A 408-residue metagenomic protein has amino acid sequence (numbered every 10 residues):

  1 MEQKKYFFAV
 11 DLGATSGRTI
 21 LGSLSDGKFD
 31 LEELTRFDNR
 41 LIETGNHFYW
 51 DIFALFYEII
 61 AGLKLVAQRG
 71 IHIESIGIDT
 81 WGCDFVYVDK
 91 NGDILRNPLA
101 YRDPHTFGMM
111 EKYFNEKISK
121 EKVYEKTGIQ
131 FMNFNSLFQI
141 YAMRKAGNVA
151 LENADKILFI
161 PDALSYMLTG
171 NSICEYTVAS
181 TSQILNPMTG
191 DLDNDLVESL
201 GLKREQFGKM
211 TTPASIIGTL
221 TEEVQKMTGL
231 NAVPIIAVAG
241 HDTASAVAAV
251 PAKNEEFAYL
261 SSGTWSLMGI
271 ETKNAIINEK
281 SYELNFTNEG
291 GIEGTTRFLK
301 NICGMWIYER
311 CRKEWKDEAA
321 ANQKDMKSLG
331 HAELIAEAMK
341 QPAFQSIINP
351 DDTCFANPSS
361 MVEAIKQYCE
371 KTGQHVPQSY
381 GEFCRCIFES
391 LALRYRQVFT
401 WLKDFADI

Functional and structural regions predicted by a protein language model:
M1-R96, G108, K112, E125 (+2 more regions): N-terminal glycine/serine-rich phosphate-binding loop of ATP-dependent small-molecule kinases, especially carbohydrate
E2, A9, L21, F114-T127 (+5 more regions): Active-site core segments that coordinate phosphate-bearing ligands/cofactors across diverse enzyme families
G17, T80-C83, L137, T243-V247: Short glycine/serine/threonine-rich phosphate/pyrophosphate-binding segments that cradle anionic phosphate groups
F48-F56, I129, N133, M210-A214 (+2 more regions): Short acidic-aromatic active-site loops that bind/stabilize oxyanions
K64, Q68-R102, T127-F134, P161 (+2 more regions): Short beta-strand-loop/turn "lid" adjacent to the catalytic site in phosphate-handling enzymes
F138-Q139, S215-I216: Glycine-rich, mobile lid/loop segments that gate access to catalytic sites or pores
N194, L200-P213: A conserved helix-loop-beta module that forms one wall/lid of the active-site cleft in ATP-utilizing catalytic domains
